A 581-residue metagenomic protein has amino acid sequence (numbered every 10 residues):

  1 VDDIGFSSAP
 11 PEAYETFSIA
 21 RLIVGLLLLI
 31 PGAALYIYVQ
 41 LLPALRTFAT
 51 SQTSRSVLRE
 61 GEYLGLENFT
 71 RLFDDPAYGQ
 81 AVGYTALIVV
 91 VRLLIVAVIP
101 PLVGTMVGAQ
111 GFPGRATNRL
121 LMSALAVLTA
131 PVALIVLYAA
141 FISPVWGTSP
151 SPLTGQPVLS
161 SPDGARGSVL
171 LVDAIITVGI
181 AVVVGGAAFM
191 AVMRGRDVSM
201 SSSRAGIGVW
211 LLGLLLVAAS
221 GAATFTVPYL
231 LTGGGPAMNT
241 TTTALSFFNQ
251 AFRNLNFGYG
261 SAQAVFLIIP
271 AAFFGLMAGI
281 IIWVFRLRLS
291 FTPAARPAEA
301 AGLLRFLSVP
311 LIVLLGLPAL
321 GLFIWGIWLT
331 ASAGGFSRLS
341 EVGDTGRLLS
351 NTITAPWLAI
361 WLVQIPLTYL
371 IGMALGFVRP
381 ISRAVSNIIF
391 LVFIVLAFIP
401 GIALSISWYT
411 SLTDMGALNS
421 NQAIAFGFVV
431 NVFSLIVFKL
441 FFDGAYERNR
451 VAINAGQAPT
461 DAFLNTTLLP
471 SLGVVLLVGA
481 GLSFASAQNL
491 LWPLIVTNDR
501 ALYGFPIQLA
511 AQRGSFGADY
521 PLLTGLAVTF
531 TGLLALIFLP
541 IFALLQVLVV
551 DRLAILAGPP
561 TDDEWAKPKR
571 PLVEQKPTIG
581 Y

Functional and structural regions predicted by a protein language model:
D2-Y581: A hydrophobic, multi-pass inner-membrane permease signature
